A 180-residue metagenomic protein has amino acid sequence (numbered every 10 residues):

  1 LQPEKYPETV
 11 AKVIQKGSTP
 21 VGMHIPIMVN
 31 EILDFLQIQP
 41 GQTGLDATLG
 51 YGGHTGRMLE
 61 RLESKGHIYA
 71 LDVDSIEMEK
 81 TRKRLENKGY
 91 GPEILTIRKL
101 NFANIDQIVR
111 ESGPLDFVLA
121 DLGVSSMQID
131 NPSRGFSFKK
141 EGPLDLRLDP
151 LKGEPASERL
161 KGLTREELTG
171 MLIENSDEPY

Functional and structural regions predicted by a protein language model:
L1-Y180: S-adenosyl-L-methionine-dependent methyltransferase catalytic core, i.e., the SAM/SAH-binding region
